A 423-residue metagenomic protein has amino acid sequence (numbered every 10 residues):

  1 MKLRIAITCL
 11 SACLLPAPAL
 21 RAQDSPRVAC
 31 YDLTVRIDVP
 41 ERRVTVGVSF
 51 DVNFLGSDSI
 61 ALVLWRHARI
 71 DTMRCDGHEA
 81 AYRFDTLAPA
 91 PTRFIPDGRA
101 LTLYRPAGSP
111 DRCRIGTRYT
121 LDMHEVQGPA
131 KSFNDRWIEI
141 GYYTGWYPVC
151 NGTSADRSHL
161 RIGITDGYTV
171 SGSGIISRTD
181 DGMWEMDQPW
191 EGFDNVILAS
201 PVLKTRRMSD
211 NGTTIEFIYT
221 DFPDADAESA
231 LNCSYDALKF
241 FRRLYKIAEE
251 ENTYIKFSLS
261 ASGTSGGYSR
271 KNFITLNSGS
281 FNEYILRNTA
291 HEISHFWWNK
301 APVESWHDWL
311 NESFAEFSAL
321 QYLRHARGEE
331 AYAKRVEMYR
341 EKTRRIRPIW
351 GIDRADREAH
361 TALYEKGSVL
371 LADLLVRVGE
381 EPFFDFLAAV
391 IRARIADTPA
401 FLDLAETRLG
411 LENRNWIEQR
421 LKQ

Functional and structural regions predicted by a protein language model:
M1-I7: Bacterial N-terminal signal peptides that target proteins for export
L10-L14, A19-T45, D71: N-terminal, polar/Ser/Thr-rich
R42-F54: Short beta-strand elements of extracellular/lumenal beta-sandwich folds
V48, L160, K204-H307: Juxtacatalytic substrate-recognition/specificity segment
S49, D97-G108, R114-V202: Extended, low-hydrophobicity, Ser/Thr/Pro/Gly-biased non-transmembrane segments
S57-P89, A155-V170: Solvent-exposed beta-hairpin/edge-strand motifs
E249, H360, S368-Q423: Amphipathic alpha-helical substructures
W306-L370, R377, N415-Q423: Acidic/His/Gly-enriched intrinsically disordered linker/tail segments that often contain short helix/coil "MoRF-like"
